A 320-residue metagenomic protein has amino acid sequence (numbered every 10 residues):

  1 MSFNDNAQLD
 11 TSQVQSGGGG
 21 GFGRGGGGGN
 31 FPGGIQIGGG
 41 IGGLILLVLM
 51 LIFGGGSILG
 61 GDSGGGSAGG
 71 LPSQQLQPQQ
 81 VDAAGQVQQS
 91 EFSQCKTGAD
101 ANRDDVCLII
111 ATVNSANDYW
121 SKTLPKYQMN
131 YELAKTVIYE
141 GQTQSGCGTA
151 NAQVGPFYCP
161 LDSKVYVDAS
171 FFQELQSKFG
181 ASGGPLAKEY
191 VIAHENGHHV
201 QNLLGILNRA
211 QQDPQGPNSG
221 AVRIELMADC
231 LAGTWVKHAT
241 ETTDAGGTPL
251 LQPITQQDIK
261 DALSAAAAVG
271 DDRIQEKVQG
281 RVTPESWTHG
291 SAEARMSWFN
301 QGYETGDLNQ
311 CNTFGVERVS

Functional and structural regions predicted by a protein language model:
M1-S90: Long amphipathic alpha-helical segments used for membrane anchoring, targeting, substrate engagement, or oligomerization
N4, D272-S320: Pan-zinc metallopeptidase signature
C95-D118, K122-G148, P249-T255: Acidic helix-start/capping segments at beta-turn-to-alpha-helix junctions
C107-V113, T123-P125, M227-D272: Short helix/loop segments within enzyme catalytic domains that coordinate or immediately flank catalytic cofactors
W120, V167, Y190-L203, E225-D229 (+1 more regions): Active-site recognition of the HExxH zinc-binding catalytic motif
Q142-D168: Catalytic zinc-binding patch centered on the HExxH motif and its immediate surroundings that defines zinc-dependent
Q173-Y190, G216-V222: Short pre-active-site segment immediately N-terminal to the catalytic Zn-binding motif
N202-L226: Post-HEXXH active-site segment of zinc metalloproteases
